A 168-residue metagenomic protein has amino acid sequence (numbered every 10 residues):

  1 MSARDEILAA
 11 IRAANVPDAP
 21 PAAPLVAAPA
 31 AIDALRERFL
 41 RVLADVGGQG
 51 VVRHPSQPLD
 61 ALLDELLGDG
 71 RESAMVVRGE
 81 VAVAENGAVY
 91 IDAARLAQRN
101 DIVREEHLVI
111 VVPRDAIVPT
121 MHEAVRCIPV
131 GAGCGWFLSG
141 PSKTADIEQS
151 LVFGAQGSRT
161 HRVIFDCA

Functional and structural regions predicted by a protein language model:
M1-A168: The feature marks the mature, well-folded catalytic cores of soluble enzymes
